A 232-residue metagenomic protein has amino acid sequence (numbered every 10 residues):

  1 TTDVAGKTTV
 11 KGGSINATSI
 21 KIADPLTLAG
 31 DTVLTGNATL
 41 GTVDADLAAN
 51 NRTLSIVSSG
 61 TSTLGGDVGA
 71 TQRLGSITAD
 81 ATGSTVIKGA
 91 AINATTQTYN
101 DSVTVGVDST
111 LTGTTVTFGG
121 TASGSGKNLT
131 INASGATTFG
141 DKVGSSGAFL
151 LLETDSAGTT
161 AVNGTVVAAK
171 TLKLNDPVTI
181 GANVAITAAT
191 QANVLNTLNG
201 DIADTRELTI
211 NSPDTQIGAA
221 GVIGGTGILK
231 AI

Functional and structural regions predicted by a protein language model:
T1, G6-T8, G13, T18-I20 (+31 more regions): The right-handed parallel beta-helix/beta-solenoid scaffold, focusing on the short coil/turn and N-cap positions
